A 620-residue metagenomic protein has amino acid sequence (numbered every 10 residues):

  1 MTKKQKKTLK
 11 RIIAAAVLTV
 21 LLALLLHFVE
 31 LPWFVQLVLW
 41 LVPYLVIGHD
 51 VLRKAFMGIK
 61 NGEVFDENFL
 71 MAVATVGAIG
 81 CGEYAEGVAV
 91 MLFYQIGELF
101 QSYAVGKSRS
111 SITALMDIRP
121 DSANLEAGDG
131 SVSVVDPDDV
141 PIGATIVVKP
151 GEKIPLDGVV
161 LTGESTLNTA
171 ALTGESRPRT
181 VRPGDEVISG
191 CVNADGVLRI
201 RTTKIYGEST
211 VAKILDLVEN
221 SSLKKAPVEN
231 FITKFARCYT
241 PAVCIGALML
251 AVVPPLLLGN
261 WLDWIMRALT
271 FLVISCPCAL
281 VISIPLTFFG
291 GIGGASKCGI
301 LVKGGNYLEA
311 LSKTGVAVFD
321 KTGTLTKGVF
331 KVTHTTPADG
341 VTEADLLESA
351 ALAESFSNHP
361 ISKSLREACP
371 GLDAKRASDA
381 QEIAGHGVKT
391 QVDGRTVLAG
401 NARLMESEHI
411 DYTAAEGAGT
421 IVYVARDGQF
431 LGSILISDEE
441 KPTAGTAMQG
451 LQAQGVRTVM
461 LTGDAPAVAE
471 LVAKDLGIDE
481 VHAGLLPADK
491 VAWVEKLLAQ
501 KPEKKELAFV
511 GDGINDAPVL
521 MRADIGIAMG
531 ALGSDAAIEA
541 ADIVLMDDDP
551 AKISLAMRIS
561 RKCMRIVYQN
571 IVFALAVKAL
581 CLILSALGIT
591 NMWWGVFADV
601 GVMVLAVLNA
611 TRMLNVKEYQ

Functional and structural regions predicted by a protein language model:
M1-A16, Y239: N-terminal membrane topogenic signal
T2, A23-H27, W33, W40-E126 (+6 more regions): Actuator/coupling domain of P-type ATPases
A15-L18, N230-W261, R267-F288, Y568-F597: Bilayer-spanning, highly hydrophobic alpha-helical transmembrane segments
F56-F65, F100-T113, L286-G305, T611-Q620: Juxtamembrane helix-loop transition segments at the membrane interface in multi-pass membrane proteins
A72, L172, F231, M266 (+2 more regions): Conserved catalytic phosphorylation-site environment of P-type ATPases
K149, V332-R457, P466, D475-V494: P-type ATPase nucleotide-binding
V392-G394, T420, R426-Q569: Conserved ATP-binding TGD loop and adjacent catalytic N/P-domain core of P-type ATPases
K501-K504, A541, M546-Q620: Membrane-embedded transport module
